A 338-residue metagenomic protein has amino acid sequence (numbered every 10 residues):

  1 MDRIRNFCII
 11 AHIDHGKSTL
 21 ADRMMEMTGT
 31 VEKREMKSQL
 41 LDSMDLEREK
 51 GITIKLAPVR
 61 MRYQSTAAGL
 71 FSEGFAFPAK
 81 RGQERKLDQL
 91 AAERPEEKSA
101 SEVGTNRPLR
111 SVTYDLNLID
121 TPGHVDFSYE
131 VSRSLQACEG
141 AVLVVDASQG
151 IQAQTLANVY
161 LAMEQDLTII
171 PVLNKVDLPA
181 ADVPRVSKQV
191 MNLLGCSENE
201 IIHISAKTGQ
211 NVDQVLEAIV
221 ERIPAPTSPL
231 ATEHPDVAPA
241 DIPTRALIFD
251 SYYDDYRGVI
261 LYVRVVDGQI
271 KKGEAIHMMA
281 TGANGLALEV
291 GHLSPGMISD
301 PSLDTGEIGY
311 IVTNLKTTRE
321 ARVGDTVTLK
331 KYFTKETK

Functional and structural regions predicted by a protein language model:
M1-F75, L109, T113-V145, I151 (+2 more regions): P-loop NTPase switch module centered on the Walker A-proximal segment
H12-H15, M25, H124, D146-G150 (+7 more regions): Short, ordered loop/turn segments at secondary-structure junctions
R23-M24, E130-R133, A137, Q154-L161 (+3 more regions): Alpha-helical scaffold elements adjacent to nucleotide-binding pockets in ATP/GTP-utilizing enzyme cores
K33-E35, D126, Q152-A153, L178-P184 (+2 more regions): Switch/connector loops and helix/strand junctions flanking conserved nucleotide-binding motifs in nucleotide-processing
Q64-Y114, T227-P239, T334-T337: Intrinsic disorder/low-complexity segments
V142-V144, I169-P171, I202, S302: Short hydrophobic alpha-helical runs that function as membrane-insertion/retention elements
V145-S197: Conserved C-terminal guanine-recognition region of P-loop GTPase G domains, centered on the G4
N192-L230, P235-K338: Conserved catalytic-core segments of large NTP-driven translation/proteostasis enzymes
